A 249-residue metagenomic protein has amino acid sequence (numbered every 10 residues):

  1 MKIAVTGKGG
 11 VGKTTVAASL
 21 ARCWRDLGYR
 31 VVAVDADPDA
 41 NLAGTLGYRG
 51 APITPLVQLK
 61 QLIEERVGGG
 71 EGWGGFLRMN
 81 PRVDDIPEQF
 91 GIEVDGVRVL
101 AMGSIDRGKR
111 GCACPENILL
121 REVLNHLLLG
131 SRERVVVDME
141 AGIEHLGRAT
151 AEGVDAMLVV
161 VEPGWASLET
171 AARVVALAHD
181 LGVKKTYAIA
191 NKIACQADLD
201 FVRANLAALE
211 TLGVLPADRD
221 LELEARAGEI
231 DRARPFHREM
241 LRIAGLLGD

Functional and structural regions predicted by a protein language model:
V5: Hydrophobic anchor at the beta1->P-loop junction of P-loop NTPases
G10: Walker A (P-loop) phosphate-binding loop of P-loop NTPases
K13: Conserved lysine of the Walker
V16: Hydrophobic positions on the alpha1 helix immediately C-terminal to the Walker A/P-loop
C23-D95: N-terminal phosphate/diphosphate-binding loop that engages ATP/GTP or pyrophosphate donors across diverse enzyme folds
D26-L27, E116-V214, D220-L223: Conserved catalytic-core segment of NTP-binding enzymes
G74-I143: Phosphate-binding/switch loop-helix module in NTP-utilizing enzymes
A225-H237: C-terminal boundary of histidine-terminating zinc-finger modules
